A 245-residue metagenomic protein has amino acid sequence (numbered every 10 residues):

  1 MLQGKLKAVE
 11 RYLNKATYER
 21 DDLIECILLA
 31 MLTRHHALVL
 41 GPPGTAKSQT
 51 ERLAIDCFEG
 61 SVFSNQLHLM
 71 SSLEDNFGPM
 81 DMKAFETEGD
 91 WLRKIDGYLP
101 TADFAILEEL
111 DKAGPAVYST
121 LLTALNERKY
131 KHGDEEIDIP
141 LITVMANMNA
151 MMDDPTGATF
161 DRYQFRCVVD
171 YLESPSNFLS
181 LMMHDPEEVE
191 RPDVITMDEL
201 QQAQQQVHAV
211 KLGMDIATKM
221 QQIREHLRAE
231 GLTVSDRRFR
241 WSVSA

Functional and structural regions predicted by a protein language model:
L2-P42: Pre-Walker A (pre-P-loop) alpha-helix and adjacent loop at the N terminus of AAA/AAA+ ATPase modules, a conserved
Y12, A16, R20, A30-R34 (+10 more regions): Conserved, well-folded catalytic cores of nucleic-acid-processing and energy-transducing macromolecular machines
E19, I27, V39, N76 (+5 more regions): Conserved RecA-like P-loop NTPase ATPase core
E25, L32-R34, F58, L99-T101 (+2 more regions): Short loop/turn elements that form and flank the Walker-type P-loop nucleotide-binding site in RecA-like NTPase cores
L28-L69: Walker A/P-loop
S64, K83-E88, R93, F104-I195 (+1 more regions): Canonical AAA+ ATPase core
L69-T101: Short glycine-rich substrate-engagement loop in P-loop NTPases that contacts/grips substrate
H184-A245: Basic, amphipathic alpha-helical bundle interface domains used for macromolecular binding and assembly
